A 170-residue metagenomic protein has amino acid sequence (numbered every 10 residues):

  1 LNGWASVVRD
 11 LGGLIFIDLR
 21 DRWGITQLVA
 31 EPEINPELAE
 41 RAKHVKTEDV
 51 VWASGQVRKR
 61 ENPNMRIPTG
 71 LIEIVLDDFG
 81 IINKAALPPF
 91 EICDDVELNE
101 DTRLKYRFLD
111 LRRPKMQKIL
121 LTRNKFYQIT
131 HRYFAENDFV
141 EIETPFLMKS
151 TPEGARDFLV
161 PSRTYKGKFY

Functional and structural regions predicted by a protein language model:
N2-Y170: Class II aminoacyl-tRNA synthetase-like tRNA-binding/catalytic domains
